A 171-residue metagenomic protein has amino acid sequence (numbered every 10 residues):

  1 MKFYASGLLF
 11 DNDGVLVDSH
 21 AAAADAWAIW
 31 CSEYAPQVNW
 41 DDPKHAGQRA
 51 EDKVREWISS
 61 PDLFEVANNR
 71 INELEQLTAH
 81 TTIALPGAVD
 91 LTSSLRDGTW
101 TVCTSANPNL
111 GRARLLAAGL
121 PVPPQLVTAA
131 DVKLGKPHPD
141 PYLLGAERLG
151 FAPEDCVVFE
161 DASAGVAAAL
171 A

Functional and structural regions predicted by a protein language model:
K2-R96, N107-N109, L120: N-terminal helical cap/lid subdomain that shapes the substrate entry/recognition surface in HAD-like hydrolases
F10, F159-E160: Active-site flanking residues adjacent to catalytic metal/cofactor-binding acidic residues
T82-P86, K136, E160: Conserved phosphate-coordination/catalytic loops
T101, N107-V157, S163-L170: Substrate-recognition "cap/lid" segment bordering the active-site pocket of phosphatases
